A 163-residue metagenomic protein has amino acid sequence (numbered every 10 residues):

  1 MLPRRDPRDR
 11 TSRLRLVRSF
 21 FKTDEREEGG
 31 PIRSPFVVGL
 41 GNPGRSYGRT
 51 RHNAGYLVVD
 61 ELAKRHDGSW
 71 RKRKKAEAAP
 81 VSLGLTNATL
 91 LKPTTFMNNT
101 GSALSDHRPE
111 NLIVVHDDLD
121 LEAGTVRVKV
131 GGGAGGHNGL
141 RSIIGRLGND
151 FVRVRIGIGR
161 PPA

Functional and structural regions predicted by a protein language model:
L2-G131, L140-V154, P161-P162: Nucleotide and nucleotide-moiety/phosphate-recognizing core
